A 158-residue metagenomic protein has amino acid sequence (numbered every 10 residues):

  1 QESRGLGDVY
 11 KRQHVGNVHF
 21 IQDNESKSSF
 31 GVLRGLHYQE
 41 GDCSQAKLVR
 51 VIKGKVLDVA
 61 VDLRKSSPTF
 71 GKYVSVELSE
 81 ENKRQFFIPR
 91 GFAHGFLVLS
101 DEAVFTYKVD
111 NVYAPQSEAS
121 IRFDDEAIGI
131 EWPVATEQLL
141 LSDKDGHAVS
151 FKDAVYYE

Functional and structural regions predicted by a protein language model:
Q1-Y10: Single conserved hydrophobic/aromatic residue that forms the stacking wall/gate of nucleotide- or nucleobase-binding
R4, G54, L141: A residue-level signal for conserved active-site and pocket-lining positions in enzyme catalytic cores
E25-G31, E81, G91: Tight coil/turn sites that cap or link beta-strands
K27-D42: Conserved short histidine dyad/triad with adjacent acidic residue
L48-L63, E77-E80, V98-L99: Short, conserved beta-strand element in jelly-roll/cupin
K72, E77-K83, D143-E158: Extracellular/periplasmic metallocenter environments
L78-D101: Conserved metal-binding segment of the jelly-roll/cupin
D110-F151: Surface-exposed, gly/pro-biased binding rims or lids
